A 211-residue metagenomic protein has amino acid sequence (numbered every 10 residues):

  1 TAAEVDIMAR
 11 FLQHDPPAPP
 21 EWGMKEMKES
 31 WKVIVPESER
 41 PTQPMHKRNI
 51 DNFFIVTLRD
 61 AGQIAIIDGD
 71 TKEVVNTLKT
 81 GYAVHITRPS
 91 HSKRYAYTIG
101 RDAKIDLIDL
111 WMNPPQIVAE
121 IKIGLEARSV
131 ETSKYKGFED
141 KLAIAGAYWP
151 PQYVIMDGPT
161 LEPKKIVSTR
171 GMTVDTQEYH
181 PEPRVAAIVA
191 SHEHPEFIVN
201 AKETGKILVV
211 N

Functional and structural regions predicted by a protein language model:
T1-N211: Predominantly soluble domains enriched in secretory-pathway, periplasmic, or organellar proteins
